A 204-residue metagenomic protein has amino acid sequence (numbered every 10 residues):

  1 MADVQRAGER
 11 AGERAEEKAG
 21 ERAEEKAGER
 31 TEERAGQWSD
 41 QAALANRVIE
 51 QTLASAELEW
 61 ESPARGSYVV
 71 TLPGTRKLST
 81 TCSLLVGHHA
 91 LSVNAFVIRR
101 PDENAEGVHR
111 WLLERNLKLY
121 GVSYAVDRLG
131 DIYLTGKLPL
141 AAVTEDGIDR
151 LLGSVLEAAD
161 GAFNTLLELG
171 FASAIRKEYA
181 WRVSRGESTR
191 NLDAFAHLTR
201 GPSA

Functional and structural regions predicted by a protein language model:
R6-A35: Long, intrinsically disordered low-complexity tandem-repeat segments
R34-S39, S92-V93: N-terminal presequence-like segments and adjacent domain-start helices
S39-E59: Amphipathic alpha-helical segments
Q51, L58-T80, H89-L91: Ser/Thr-rich, low-complexity intrinsically disordered terminal regions
T52, W111, R115-L119, L151-T165: Conserved short hydrophobic interaction patches
N94-T135: Short, internal acidic amphipathic alpha-helical interface segments that mediate docking to partner proteins
L129-G153, G161-F171: Well-ordered alpha/beta subsegment
L167-A204: Short, highly charged C-terminal tails/helix-capping segments
